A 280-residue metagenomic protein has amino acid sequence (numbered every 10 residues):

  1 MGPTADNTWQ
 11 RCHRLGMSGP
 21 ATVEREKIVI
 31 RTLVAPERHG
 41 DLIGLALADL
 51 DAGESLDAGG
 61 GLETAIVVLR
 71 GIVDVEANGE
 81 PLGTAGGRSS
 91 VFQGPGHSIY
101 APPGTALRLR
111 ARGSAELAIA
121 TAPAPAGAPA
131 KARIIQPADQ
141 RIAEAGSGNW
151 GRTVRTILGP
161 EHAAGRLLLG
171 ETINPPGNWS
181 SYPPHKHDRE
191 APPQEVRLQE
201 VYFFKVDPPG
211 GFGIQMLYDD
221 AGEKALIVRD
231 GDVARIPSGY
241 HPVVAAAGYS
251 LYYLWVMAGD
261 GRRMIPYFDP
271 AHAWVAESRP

Functional and structural regions predicted by a protein language model:
W9-D57, E63-D74, W274-S278: Hydrophobic, proline/glycine-rich low-complexity stretches
E24-D57, G148-E200: A short glycine-rich, His/Asp/Glu-containing loop-to-beta-strand
G44-R110: Extended, compositionally biased flexible segments
G60-G83, P176-G177, D188-D232, V244: Glycine- and acidic-residue-biased ligand/ion/polar-headgroup-sensing regions
F92-R112, A122, I227-G248: Conserved metal-binding segment of the jelly-roll/cupin
A115-R155, M216-Y218, L254-P280: Double-stranded beta-helix
L198, G210-P280: Acidic/histidine-enriched, beta-strand-rich ligand/metal-binding domains
